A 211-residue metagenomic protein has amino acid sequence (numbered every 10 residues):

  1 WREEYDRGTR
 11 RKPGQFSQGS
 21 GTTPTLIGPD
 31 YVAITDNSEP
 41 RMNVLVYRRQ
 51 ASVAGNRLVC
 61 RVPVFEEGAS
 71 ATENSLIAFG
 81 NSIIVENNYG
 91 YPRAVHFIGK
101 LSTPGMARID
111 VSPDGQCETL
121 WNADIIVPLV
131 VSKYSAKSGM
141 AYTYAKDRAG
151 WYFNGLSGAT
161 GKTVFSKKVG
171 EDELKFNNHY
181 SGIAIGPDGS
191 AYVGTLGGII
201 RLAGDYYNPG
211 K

Functional and structural regions predicted by a protein language model:
W1, S52-R61, S112-L120, T160-F165 (+1 more regions): Beta-strand initiation motifs
W1-S17, R57-A69, E118-P128, K167-K175: Surface-exposed loop and turn segments in beta-propeller and other repeat-based domains that flank or scaffold
R11-G14, Q18-S20, P40, S70-E73 (+7 more regions): Beta-rich catalytic cores
Q18-N56: Loop-centered beta-sheet repeat module
T23, P29, A159-T160, D188: Residue-level recognition of short loop/turn positions
I27, V44-R49, I109-V111, F153-L156 (+1 more regions): Hydrophobic/aromatic beta-strand positions that recur at structurally equivalent sites within the blades
D30-D36, E73-E173: Loop/turn-rich, solvent-exposed surfaces of beta-rich toroidal or solenoidal domains
N177-K211: Blade-level signature of beta-propeller repeat domains, shared across WD40, Kelch, NHL, RCC1 and BNR/Asp-box propellers
